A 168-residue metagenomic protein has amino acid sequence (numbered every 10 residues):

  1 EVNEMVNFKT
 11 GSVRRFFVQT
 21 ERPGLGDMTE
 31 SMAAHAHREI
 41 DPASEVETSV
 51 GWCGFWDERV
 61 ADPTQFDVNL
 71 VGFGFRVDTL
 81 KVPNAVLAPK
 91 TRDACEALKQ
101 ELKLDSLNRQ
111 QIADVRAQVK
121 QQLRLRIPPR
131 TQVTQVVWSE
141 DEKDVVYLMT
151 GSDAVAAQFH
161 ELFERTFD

Functional and structural regions predicted by a protein language model:
V2-F8, P63-T64, R130-E142, E161: Short, flexible, solvent-exposed loop/turn segments with mixed acidic/basic and small polar residues
V2-M28: N-terminal alpha-helical "arm" segments
R14-F16, F73, E142-T150: Short cationic amphipathic helices and targeting signals
E21-P23, R76-V82, D141, D153: Generic structural motif
G26-Q135: Surface-exposed, low-hydrophobicity interaction/linker segments
A154-D168: A short alpha->loop->secondary-structure connector
